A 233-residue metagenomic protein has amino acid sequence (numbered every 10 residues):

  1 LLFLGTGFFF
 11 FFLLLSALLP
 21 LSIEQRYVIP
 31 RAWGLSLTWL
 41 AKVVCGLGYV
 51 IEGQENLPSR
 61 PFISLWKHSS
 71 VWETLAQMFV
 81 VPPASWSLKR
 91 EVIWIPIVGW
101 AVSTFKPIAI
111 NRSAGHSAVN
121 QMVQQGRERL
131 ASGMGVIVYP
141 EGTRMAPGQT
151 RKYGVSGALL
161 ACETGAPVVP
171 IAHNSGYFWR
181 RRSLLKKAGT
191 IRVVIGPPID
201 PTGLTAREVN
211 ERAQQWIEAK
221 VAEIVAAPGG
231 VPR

Functional and structural regions predicted by a protein language model:
L1-L19, V28, A32, E55-L57 (+1 more regions): Membrane-interfacial terminal anchoring regions of lipid-handling membrane enzymes
F12-L35, K42-V44, S59-G115: Catalytic core of membrane glycerolipid acyltransferases/transacylases, capturing the structured, soluble-facing
V43-I51, V119-N120, N174-Y177: Short gly/ser/thr-rich secondary-structure transition/capping motifs
I51, I108-N111, P201: Short acidic-hydrophobic, aromatic-tinged amphipathic segments that line or gate anion-handling sites
I51, S64, W86-S87, V193-I195: Generic preference for hydrophobic
G53-P58, Q125-E128: Short amphipathic alpha-helix with an adjacent loop that forms part of the alpha/beta core around
N120-R233: Non-catalytic C-terminal accessory region of glycerolipid acyltransferases and related lyso-lipid remodeling enzymes
